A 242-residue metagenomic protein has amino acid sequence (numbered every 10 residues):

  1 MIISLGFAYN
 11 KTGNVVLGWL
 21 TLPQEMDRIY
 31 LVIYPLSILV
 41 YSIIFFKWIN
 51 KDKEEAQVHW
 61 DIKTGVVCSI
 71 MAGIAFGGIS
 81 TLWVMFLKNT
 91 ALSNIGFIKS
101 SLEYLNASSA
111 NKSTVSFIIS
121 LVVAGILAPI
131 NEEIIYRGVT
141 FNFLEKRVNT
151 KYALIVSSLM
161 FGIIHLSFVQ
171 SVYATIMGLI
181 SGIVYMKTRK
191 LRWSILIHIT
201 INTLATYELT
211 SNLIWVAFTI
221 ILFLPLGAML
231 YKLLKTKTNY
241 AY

Functional and structural regions predicted by a protein language model:
M1-I2, D27-P35, D61-S69, S116-L121 (+4 more regions): Residue-level signature of transmembrane alpha-helical entry/exit and packing/kink sites in multi-pass membrane
I2-F7, P35-F45, A72-L82, A217-K235: Hydrophobic core of alpha-helical transmembrane segments in multi-pass integral membrane proteins
I2-K51: Alpha-helical transmembrane segments in multi-pass membrane proteins
F7, V15-G18, I155-S158, I163 (+2 more regions): Functionally important transmembrane alpha-helices
L20-R28, K53-A128: Juxtamembrane helix-loop-helix connectors linking adjacent transmembrane helices in multi-pass membrane enzymes
Y41-F46, V122-L144, L226-L230: Transmembrane alpha-helical segments in integral membrane proteins
K47-E54, L230-Y242: Membrane-interface capping segments at transmembrane-helix boundaries
N131-V156, M186-W193: Membrane-interface helix/loop boundary segments of multi-pass membrane proteins
